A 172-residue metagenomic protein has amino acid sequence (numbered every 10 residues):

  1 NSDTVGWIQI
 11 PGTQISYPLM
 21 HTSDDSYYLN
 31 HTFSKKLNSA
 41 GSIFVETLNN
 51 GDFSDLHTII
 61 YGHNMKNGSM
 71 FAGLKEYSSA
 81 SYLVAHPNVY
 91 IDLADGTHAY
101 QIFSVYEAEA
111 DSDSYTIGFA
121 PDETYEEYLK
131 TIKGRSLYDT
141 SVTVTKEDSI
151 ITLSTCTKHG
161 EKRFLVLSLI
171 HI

Functional and structural regions predicted by a protein language model:
N1-V45, N50-D55: N-terminal pre-domains immediately preceding structured catalytic cores
Y17-S23, Y100-I102, S168: Short, surface-exposed loop motifs enriched in S/T, G, D/E and P with embedded aromatic residues
K35, G41-S114: Mid-length scaffold segments of soluble, non-membrane domains
E107-L129: Glycine-rich, pocket-lining loop/helix-strand segments that form or immediately flank
E123-V142: Flexible, polar/acidic helix-loop-strand segments at domain edges
T140-F164: Short, active-site-adjacent segments that bind or coordinate small-molecule cofactors and metal centers
I170-I172: Conserved small/polar residues in nucleotide/adenosyl-binding loops
